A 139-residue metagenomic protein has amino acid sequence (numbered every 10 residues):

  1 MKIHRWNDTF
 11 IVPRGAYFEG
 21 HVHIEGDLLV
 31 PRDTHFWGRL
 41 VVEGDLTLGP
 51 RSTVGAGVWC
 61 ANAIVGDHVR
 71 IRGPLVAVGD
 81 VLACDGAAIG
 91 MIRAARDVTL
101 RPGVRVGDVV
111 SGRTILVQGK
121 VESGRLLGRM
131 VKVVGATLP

Functional and structural regions predicted by a protein language model:
M1-P139: Extended beta-solenoid/beta-helix repeat architectures
